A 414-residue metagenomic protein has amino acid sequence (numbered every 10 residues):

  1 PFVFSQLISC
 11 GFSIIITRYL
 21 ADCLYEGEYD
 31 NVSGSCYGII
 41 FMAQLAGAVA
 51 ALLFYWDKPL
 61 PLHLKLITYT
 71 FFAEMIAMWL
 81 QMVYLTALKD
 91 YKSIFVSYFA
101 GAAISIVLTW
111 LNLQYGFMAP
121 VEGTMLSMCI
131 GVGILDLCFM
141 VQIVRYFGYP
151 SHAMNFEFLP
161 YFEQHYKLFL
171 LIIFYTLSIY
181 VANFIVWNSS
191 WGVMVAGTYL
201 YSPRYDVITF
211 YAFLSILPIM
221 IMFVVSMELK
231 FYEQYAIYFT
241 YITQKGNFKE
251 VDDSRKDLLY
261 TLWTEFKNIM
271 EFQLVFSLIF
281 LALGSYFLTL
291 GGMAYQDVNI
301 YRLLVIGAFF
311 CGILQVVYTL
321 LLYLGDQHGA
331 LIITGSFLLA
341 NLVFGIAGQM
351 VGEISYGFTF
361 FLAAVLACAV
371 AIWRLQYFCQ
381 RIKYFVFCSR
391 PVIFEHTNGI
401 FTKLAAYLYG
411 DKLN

Functional and structural regions predicted by a protein language model:
P1, G27-S33, V49-A73, T289-V298: Membrane-interface helix-capping segments at transmembrane helix termini in multi-pass transporters
L24-C36, D206-F287: Specific pore-lining/lateral-gate transmembrane helices of multi-pass inner-membrane transport and insertion machines
K58-T68, R255-T264, I279-F309: Interfacial segments at transmembrane-helix termini and the short loops linking adjacent helices
A77-V96, I306-I332: Membrane-interface junctions at transmembrane-helix termini in multi-pass inner-membrane proteins
A87-L88, F117-M118, L324, M350-V351: Helix-loop interface residues and adjacent transmembrane-helix termini in multi-pass membrane transporters, primarily
S97-R145, I354-Y377: Hydrophobic alpha-helical transmembrane segments
S127-L229: Transmembrane helical elements of multi-pass membrane transporters/channels
Q234-G246, K383-Y409: Short, highly charged, low-complexity non-transmembrane loops/tails of multi-pass membrane proteins
